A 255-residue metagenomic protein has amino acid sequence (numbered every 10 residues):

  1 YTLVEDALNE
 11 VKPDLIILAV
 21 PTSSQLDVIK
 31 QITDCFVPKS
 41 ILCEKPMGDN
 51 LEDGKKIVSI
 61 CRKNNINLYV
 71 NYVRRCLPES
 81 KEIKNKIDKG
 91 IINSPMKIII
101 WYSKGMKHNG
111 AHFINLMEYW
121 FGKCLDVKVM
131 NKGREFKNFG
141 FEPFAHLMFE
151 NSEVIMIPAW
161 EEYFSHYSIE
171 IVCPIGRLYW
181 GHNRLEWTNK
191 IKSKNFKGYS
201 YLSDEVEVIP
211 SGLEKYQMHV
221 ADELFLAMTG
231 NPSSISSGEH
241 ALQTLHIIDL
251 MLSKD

Functional and structural regions predicted by a protein language model:
Y1-V4: Conserved SAM-binding strand-loop segment of SAM-dependent methyltransferases
D6, K12-V20, I32, D222-D255: C-terminal helix-rich "cap/oligomerization" subdomain common to oxidoreductases
L15, L26-R75: Beta-strand-loop-alpha-helix segment that lines the small-molecule cofactor/substrate pocket of alpha/beta enzymes
Q25-I29, G54, S80, F113-I114 (+2 more regions): A general structural signal for well-ordered alpha-helical segments in protein cores
P78-K97: Rossmann-like NAD(P)H-binding beta-loop-alpha module
S94-E170, E239-L242: Rossmann-like dinucleotide-binding domain that binds NAD(P)(H)
F136-N138, N151-V220, S237: NAD(P)-dinucleotide binding in Rossmann-like oxidoreductases
